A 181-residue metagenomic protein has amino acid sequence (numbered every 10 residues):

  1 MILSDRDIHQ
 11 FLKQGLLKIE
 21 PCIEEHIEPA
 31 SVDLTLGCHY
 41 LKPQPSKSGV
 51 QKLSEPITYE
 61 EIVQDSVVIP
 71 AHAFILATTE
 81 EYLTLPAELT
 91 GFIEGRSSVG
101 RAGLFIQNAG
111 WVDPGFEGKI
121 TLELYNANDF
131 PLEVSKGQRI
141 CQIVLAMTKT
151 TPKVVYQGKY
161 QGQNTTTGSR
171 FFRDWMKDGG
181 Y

Functional and structural regions predicted by a protein language model:
M1-Y181: DUTPase catalytic domain/fold
